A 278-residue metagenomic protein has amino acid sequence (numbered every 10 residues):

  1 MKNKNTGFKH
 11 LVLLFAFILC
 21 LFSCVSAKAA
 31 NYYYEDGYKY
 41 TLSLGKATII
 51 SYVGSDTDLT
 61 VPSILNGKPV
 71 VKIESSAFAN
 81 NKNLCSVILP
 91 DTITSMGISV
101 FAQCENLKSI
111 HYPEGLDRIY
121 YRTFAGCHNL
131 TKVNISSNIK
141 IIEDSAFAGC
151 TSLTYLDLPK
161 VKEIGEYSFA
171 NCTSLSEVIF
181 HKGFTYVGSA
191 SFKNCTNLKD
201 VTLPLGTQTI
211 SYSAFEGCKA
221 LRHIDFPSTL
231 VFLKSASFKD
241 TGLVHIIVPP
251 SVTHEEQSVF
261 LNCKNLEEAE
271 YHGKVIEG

Functional and structural regions predicted by a protein language model:
M1-G7: N-terminal secretory signal peptides that target proteins for export/translocation
V12-S23: Bacterial N-terminal signal peptides
L21-Y33: Sec-dependent signal peptide cleavage junction
G37-G45, G54-V71, K82-S95, C104-R118 (+7 more regions): Structural signature of tandem-repeat unit edges
S51-V53, S168-A170: Extracellular, surface-exposed repeat architectures
Y52-V53, A125, A148, K193 (+2 more regions): Short, flexible turn/loop "capping" segments at secondary-structure junctions
E74-A77, G97-V100, Y120-T123, E143-A146 (+5 more regions): Consensus positions within tandem repeat domains that build extended binding/scaffold surfaces
